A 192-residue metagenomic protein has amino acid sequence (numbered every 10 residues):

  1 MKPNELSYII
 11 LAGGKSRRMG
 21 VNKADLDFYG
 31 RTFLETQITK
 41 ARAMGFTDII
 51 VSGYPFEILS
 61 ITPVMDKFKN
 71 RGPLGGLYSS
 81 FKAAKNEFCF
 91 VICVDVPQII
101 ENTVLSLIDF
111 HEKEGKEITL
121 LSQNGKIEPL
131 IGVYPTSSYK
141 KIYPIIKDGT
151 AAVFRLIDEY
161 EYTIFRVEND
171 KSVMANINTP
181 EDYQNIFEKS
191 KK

Functional and structural regions predicted by a protein language model:
K2-L130, T136-S137, K141-T150, D158-V173 (+2 more regions): Nucleotide and nucleotide-moiety/phosphate-recognizing core
